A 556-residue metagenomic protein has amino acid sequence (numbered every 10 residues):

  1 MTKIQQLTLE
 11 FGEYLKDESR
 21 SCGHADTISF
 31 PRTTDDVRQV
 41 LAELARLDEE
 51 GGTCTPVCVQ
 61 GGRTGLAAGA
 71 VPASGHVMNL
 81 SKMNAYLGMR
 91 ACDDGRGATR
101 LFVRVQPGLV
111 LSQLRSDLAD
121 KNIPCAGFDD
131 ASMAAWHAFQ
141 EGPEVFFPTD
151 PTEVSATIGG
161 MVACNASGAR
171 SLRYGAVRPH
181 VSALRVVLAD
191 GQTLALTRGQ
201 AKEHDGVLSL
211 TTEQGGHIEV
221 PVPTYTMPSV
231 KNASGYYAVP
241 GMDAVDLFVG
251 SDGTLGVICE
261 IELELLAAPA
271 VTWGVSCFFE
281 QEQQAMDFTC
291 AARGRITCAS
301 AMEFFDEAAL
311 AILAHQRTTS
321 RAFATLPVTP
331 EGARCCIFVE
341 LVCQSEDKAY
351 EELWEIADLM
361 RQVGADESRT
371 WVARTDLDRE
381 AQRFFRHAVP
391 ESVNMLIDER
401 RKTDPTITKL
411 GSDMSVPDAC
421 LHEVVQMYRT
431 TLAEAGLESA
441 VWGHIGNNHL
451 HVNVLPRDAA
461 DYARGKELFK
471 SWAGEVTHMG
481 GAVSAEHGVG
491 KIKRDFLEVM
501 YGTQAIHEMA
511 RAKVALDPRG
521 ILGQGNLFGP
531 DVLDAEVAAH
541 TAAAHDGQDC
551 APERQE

Functional and structural regions predicted by a protein language model:
M1-A45, E49-T53, G62-L101, D117-D120 (+7 more regions): N-terminal flexible segment immediately upstream of the FAD-binding catalytic core in FAD-dependent oxidoreductases
I4-F11, V249-S251, V257-L468, E475 (+1 more regions): C-terminal substrate-recognition/cap domain of FAD-linked oxidoreductases
V37-P56, H137-T152, A156, K231-F248 (+3 more regions): Short, hydrophobic/aliphatic alpha-helical segments
G69-N84, A119-I123, S167-R178, A201 (+4 more regions): A glycine- and small-aliphatic-rich helix-loop capping segment at beta-alpha/alpha-beta transitions that lines
L87-M89, G95, P107, S112 (+5 more regions): FAD-binding subdomain of flavoenzyme oxidoreductases
H444, A482-V489, Q524-L527: Short acidic/histidine-rich active-site segments
R494-E556: Activity-critical C-terminal alpha-helical subdomain
